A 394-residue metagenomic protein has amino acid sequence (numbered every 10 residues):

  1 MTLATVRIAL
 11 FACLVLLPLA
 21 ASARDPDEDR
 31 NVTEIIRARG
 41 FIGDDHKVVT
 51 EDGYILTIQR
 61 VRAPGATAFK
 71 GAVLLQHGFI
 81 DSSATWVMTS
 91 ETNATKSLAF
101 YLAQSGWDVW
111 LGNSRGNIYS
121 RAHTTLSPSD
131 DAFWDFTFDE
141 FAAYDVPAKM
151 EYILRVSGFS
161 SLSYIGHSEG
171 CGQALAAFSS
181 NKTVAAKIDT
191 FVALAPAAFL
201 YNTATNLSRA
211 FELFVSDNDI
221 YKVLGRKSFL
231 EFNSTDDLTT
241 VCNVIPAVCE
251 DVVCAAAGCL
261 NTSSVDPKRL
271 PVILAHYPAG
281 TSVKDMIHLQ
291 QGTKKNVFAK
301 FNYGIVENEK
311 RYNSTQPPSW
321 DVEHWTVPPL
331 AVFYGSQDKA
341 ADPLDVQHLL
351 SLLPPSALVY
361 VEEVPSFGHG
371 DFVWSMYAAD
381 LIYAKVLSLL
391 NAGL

Functional and structural regions predicted by a protein language model:
L3-A23: Cleavable N-terminal signal peptides of Sec/SRP-targeted secreted and luminal proteins
T50, I55-L126: Short, surface-exposed "cap/lid" segments of acyl-processing enzymes
H77-F79, L162-C171, G335: Conserved alpha/beta-hydrolase "nucleophile elbow" surrounding the catalytic nucleophile
D131-V156: Alpha/beta-hydrolase active-site loop
R155-S160, C171-K310: Alpha/beta-hydrolase-fold enzymes
W325-T326, A331-Y334, D338: Short beta-strand/loop motif that positions the catalytic acidic residue of the alpha/beta-hydrolase fold
K339-D345: Conserved alpha/beta-hydrolase "acid-adjacent" motif
Y360-L394: Catalytic active-site module of serine/aspartate enzymes centered on a nucleophile-bearing elbow/loop
